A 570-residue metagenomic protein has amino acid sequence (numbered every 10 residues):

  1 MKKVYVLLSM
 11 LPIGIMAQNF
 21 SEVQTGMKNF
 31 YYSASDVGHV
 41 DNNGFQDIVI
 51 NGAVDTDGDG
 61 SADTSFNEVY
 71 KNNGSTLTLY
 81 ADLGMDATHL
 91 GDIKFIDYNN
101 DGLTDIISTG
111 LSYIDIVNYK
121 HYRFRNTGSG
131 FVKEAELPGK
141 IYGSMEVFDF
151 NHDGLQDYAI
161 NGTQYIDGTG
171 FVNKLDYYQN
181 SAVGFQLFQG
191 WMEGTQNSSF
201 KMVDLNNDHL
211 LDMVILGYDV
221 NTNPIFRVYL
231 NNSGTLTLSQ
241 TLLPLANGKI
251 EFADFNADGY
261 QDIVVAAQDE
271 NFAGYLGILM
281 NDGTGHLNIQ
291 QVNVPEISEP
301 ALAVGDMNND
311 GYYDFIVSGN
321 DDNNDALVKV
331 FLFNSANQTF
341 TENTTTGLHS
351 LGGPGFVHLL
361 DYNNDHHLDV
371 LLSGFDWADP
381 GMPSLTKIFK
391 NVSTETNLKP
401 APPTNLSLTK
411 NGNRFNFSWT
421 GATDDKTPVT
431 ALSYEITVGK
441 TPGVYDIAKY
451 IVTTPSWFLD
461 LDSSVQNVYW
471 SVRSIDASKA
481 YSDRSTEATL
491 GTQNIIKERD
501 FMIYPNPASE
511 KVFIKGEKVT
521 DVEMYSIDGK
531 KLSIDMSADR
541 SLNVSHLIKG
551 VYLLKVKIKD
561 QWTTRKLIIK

Functional and structural regions predicted by a protein language model:
A17-Y31, Y70-T88, F124-K140, Y177-T195 (+5 more regions): Blade-edge motifs of beta-propeller repeat domains
S33-N42, N51, G91-Y98, G143-H152 (+4 more regions): Beta-propeller blade termini
G44-Q46, G58-T64, G102-T104, G154-Q156 (+5 more regions): Glycine-aliphatic tripeptides that mark coil-to-beta-strand junctions in extracellular and membrane proteins
T394-L406, N411, R484-Y504, E510 (+1 more regions): Residue-level detector of functionally pivotal "anchor" positions at catalytic/ligand-binding pockets or at interdomain
N413-V429: Conserved aromatic anchor
A431-V465: Recognizes extended acidic, P/S/T-rich segments that occur within or adjacent to Ig-like beta-sandwich modules
L461-Y481: Beta-strand-rich modules
I495-K570: C-terminal outer-membrane/trafficking sorting elements
